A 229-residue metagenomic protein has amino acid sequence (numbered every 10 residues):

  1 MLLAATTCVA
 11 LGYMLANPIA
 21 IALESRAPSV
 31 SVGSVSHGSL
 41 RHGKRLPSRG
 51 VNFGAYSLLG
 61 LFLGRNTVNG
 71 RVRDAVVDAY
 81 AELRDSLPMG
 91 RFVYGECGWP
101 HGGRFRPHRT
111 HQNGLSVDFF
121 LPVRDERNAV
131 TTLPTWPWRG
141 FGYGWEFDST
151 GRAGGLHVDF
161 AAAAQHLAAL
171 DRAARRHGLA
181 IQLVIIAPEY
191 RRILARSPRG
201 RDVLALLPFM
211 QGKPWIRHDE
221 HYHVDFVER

Functional and structural regions predicted by a protein language model:
M1-K44, M210, V227-R229: N-terminal secretory targeting signals
L2, G12, A16, R127-R229: Catalytic cores and adjacent binding grooves of peptidoglycan-active enzymes
S31-Y94, D159-R175, A180-I181, I185: Active-site acidic/histidine clusters and adjacent loop/turn architecture that either coordinate catalytic ions
A75-R106, L183-Q211: Extended, low-complexity, intrinsically disordered C-terminal regulatory tails of eukaryotic serine/threonine kinases
P88-G90, N113-V117, H218-Y222: Envelope-exposed proteins and targeting segments
Y94-G98, S116, V224: Short, functionally critical alpha-helical segments immediately adjacent to catalytic or ligand/cofactor-binding
G103-H108, A129-L133: Short, conserved acidic/polar surface loops in the N-terminal third of protein domains
H108-P122: Short, surface-exposed glycine/acidic/tryptophan-bearing loops
